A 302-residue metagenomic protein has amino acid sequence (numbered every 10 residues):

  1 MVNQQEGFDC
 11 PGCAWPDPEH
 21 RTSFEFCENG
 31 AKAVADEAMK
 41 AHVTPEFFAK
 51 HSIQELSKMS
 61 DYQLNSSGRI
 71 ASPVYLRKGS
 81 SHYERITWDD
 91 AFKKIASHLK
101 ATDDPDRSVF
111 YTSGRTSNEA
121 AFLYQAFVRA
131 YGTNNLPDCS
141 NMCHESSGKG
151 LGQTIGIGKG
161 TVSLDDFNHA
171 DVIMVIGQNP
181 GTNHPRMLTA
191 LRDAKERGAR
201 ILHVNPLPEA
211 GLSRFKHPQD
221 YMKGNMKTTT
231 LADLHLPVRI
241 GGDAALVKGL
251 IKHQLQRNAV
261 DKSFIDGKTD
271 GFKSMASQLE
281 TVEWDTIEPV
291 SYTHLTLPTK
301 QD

Functional and structural regions predicted by a protein language model:
M1-A259, G271, M275, T286: N-terminal export/assembly segments and adjacent metallocofactor-ligating motifs of anaerobic energy-metabolism
P289-S291: Acidic, proline/serine/threonine- and glycine-rich low-complexity intrinsically disordered segments
T293-T299: Conserved small/polar residues in nucleotide/adenosyl-binding loops
D302: Cationic, low-complexity basic patches in intrinsically disordered or flexible, solvent-exposed regions
